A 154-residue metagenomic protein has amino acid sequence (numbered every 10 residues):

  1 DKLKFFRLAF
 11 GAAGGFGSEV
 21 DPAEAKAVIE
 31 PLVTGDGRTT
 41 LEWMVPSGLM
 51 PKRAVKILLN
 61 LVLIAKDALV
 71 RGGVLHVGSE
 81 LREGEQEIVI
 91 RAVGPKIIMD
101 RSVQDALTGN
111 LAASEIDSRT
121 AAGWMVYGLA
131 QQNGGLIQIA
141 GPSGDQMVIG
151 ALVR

Functional and structural regions predicted by a protein language model:
D1-T39: Conserved DHp (HisKA) dimerization/phosphotransfer helix of two-component histidine kinases, i.e., the long coiled-coil
G11-G14, M44-G48, A106-A113: Short hinge/gating elements
G37-I64, V70, A113-E115: Conserved short strand/loop->alpha-helix "switch" segment adjacent to the catalytic nucleotide/phosphoryl-transfer site
E42-M44, G78, A140: Solvent-exposed beta-strand sheet faces enriched in polar/charged residues
R53-R82, A122-Q132: Conserved ATP-binding N-box helix of the HATPase_c
R82-G123, L152: Glycine-rich/acidic phosphate-handling loop/turn and adjacent ATP-lid/helix of nucleotide-binding kinase/ATPase domains
G134-G141: Glycine-rich ATP-binding loops of the HATPase_c
S143-I149: Glycine-rich nucleotide-binding loop
